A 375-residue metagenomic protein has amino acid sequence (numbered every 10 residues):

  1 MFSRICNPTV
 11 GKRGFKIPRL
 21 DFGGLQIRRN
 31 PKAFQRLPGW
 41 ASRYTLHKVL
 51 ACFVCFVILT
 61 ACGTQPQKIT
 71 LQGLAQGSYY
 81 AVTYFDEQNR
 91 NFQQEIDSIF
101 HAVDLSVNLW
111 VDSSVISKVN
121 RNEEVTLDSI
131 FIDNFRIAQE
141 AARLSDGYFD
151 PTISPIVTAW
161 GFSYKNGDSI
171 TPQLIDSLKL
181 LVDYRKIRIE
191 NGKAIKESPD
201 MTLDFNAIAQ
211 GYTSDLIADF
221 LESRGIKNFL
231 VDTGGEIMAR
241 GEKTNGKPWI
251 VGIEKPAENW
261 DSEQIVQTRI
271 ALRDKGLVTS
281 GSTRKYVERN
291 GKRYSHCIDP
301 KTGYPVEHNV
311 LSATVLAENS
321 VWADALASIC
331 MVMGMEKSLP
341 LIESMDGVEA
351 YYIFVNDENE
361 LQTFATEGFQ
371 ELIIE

Functional and structural regions predicted by a protein language model:
F2-I5, G11-K12, I17, R36 (+3 more regions): Mature catalytic core of soluble alpha/beta enzymes
S3, P8, F22-L25, P31 (+1 more regions): Short hydrophobic targeting helices and cationic amphipathic motifs that mediate membrane/organellar targeting
G24, C55-F56: Short, linear, compositionally biased motifs with a strong N-terminal bias
